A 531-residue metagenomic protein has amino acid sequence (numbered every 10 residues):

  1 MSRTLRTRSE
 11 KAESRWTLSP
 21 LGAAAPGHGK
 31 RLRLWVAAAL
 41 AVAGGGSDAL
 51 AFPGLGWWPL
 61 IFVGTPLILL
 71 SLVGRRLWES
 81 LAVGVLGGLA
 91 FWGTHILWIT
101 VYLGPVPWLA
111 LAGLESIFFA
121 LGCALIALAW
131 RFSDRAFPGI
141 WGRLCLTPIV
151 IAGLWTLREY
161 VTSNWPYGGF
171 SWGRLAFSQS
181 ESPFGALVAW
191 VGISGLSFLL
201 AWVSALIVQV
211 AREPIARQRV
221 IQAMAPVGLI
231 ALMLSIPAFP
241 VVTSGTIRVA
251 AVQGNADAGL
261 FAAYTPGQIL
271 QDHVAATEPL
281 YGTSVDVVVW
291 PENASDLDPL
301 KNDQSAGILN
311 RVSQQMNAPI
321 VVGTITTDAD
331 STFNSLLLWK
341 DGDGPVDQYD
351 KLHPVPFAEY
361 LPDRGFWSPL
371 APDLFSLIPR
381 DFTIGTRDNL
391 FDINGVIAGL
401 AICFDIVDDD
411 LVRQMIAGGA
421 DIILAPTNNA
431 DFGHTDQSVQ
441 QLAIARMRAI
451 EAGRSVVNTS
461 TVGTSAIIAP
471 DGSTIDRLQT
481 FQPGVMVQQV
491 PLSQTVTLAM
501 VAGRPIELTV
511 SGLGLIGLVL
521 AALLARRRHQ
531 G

Functional and structural regions predicted by a protein language model:
R3-R8, E13-P237, G433-H434, A445-R448 (+3 more regions): Membrane-embedded alpha-helical bundles of multi-pass enzymes that act on lipidic or dolichyl-linked glycan substrates
F52-L67, F91, Q253-G254, S284-L297 (+2 more regions): Short, conserved active-site loops that position catalytic residues or coordinate cofactors/metal ions across diverse
I99-V106, S133, T162-V191, R311-Q314 (+3 more regions): Active-site catalytic loop in hydrolytic enzyme cores
Y102, V106, F119, F137-G139 (+8 more regions): CN hydrolase (nitrilase-like) catalytic-core segments centered on the catalytic cysteine and neighboring Lys/Glu
E115, A263-L270, T435-S438: Flexible, glycine- and charge-enriched loops at secondary-structure boundaries
T162, Y167, V322, Q348-Y349 (+2 more regions): General beta-strand structural signal in soluble alpha/beta enzymes
I236-F357, L361, L390-N394, L400 (+2 more regions): Soluble catalytic regions of membrane-associated enzymes that act on cell-envelope and secretory-pathway components
R248, S335, R387, S455 (+1 more regions): Conserved beta-strand and immediately adjacent loop positions that scaffold enzyme active sites
